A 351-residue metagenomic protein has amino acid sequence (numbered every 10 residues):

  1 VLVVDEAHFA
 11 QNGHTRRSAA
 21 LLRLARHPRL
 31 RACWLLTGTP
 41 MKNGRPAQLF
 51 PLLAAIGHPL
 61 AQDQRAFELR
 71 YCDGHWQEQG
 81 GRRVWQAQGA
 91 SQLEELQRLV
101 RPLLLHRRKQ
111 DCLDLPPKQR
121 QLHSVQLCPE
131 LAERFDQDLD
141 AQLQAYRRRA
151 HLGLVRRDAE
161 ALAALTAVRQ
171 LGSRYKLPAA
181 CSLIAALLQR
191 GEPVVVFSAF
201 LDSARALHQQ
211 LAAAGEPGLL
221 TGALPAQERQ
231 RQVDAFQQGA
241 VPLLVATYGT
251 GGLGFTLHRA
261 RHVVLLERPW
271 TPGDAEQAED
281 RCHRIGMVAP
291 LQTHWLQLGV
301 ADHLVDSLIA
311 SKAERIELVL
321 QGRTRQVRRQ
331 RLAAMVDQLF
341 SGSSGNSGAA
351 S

Functional and structural regions predicted by a protein language model:
L2-V3, V245: Walker B beta-strand of ABC/ABC-like P-loop ATPase nucleotide-binding domains, specifically the conserved hydrophobic
A7, G13-H14, Q64, E68 (+4 more regions): Interdomain linker/hinge connecting the two RecA-like lobes of the SF2 helicase core
H8-Q11, P40-M41, V264, W270 (+1 more regions): Catalytic acidic motif of RecA-like/P-loop NTPases
F9-R26, P272: Substrate-gripping "pore-loop 1 plus following alpha2 helix"
S18-D111, M287: Conserved P-loop NTPase motor "coupling/switch" region that bridges the ATPase
Q48-P51, F255-R268, L291-W295: A short beta-strand element within the Helicase C-terminal
P193-F197, R205, A212-G251: Conserved helicase ATPase core of P-loop NTP-dependent helicases/translocases
W270-G348: A conserved SF2-helicase RecA2
